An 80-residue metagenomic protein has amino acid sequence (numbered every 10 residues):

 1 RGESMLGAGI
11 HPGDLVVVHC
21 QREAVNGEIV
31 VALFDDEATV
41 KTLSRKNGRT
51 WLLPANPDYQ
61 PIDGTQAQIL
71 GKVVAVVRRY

Functional and structural regions predicted by a protein language model:
R1-Y80: Acidic/glycine-rich C-terminal interaction modules and beta/coil loop segments that lie outside canonical DNA-binding
